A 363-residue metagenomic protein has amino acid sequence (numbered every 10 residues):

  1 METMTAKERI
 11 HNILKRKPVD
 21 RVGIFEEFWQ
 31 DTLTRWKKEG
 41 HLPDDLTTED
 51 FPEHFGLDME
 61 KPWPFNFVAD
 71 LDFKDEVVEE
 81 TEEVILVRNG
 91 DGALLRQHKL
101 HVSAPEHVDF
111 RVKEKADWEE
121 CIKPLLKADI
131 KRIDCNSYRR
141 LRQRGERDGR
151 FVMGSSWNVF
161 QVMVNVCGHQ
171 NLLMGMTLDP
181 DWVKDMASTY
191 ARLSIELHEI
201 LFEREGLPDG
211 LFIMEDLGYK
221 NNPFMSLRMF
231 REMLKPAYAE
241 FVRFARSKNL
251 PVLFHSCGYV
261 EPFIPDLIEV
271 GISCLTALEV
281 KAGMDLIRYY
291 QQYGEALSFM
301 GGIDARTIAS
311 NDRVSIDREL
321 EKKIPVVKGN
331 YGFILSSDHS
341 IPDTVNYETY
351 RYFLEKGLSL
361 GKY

Functional and structural regions predicted by a protein language model:
M1-L42, I85-R88, Q97-H101, K115-Y363: Active-site loop segments of alpha/beta catalytic cores
T3-K7, T48-F55, S103: N-acyltransferase acceptor-side catalytic subdomain
R35-K74: Segments that shape or occlude catalytic/ligand-binding pockets
T48, T81, V87-N89: Beta-sandwich/jelly-roll carbohydrate-recognition scaffolds of carbohydrate-active enzymes
P64-N66, H107, L126: Intrinsically disordered, low-complexity segments enriched in proline/serine/threonine
D75-E79, E83, V102: A structural signal for short, hydrophobic beta-strand segments that form beta-sheets in beta-rich/all-beta domains
S103-K113: Short, surface-exposed linear segments at secondary-structure transitions and domain or protein termini
